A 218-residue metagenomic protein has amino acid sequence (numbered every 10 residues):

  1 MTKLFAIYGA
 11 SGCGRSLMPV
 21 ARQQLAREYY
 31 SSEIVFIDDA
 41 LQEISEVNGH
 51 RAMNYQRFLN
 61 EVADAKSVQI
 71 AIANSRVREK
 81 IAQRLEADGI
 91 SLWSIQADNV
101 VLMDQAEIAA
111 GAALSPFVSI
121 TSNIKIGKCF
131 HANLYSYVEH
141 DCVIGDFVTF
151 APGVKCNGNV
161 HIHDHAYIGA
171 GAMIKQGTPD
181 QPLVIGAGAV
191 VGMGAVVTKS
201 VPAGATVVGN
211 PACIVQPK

Functional and structural regions predicted by a protein language model:
K3-A21: Glycine-rich adenosine-cofactor-binding loop
K3-F5, E33-I34, A65-Q69: Short active-site oxyanion
G12-C13, R76-V77, E107: Short alpha-helical
A21-Y29: A short, Lys/Arg-enriched amphipathic alpha-helix followed by its capping loop at the start of a domain
E28-S45: NAD(P)-binding Rossmann-fold cofactor-contacting core
L41-V101: Phosphate-bearing ligand-interacting subdomains that bind or position ATP/ADP/UDP/GDP/NAD(P) or nucleotide-linked
I95-V215: Structural signal for interior beta-strand "rungs" in well-ordered beta-sheet cores of soluble enzyme domains
